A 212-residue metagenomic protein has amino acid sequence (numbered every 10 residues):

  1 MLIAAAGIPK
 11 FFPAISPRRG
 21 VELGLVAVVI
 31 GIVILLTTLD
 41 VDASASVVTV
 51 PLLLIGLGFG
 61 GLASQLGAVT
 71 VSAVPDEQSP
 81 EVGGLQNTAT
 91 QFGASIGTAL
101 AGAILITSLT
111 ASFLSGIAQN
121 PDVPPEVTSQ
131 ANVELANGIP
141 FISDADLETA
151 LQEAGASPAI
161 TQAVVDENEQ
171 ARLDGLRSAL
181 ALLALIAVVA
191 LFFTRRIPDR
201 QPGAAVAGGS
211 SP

Functional and structural regions predicted by a protein language model:
M1-P121, A171-R172, L176, L180-I197 (+1 more regions): C-terminal module of multi-pass small-molecule transporters
A5, T38, F59, S64 (+5 more regions): Sparse, context-dependent recognition of short Cys/His-centered cofactor- or disulfide-binding micro-motifs
I30, N137, A154, D174 (+2 more regions): Feature targets compositionally biased, intrinsically disordered low-complexity regions with long contiguous runs
T49-V50, E81, V127-T128, A207-G209: Short, surface-exposed, polar/charged, turn-prone segments marking secondary-structure boundaries
S112-L176: Low-complexity, proline/glycine-enriched hydrophobic segments characteristic of transmembrane helices
A156-E169, R195-P212: Intrinsic disorder in cytosolic terminal tails and internal cytosolic loops of multi-pass membrane transporters
